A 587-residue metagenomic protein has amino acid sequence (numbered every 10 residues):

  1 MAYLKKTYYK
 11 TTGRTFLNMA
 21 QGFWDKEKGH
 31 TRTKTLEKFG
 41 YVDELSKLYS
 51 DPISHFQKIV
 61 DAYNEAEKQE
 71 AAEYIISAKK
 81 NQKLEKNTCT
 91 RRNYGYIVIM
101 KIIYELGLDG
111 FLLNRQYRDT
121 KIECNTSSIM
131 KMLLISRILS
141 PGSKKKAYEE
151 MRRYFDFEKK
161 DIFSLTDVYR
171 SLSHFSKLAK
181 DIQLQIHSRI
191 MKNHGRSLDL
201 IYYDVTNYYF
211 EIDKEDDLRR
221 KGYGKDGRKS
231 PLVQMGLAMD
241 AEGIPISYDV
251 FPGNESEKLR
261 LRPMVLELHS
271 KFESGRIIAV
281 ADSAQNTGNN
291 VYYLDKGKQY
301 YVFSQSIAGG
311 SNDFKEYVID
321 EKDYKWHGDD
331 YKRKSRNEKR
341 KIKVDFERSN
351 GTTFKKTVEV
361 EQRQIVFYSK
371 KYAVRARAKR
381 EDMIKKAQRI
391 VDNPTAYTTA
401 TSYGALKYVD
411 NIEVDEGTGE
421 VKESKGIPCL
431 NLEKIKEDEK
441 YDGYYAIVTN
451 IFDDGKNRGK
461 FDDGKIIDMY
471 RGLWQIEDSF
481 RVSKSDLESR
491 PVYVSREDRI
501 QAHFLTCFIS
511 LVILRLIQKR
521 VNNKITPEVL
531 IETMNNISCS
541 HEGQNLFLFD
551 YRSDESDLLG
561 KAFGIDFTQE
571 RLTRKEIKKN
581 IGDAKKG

Functional and structural regions predicted by a protein language model:
M1-S127: Conserved glycine(s) in the ABC-transporter nucleotide-binding domain "signature"
Y3-K6, T11-L17, G110-G587: Anion-binding and metal-coordination hotspots
